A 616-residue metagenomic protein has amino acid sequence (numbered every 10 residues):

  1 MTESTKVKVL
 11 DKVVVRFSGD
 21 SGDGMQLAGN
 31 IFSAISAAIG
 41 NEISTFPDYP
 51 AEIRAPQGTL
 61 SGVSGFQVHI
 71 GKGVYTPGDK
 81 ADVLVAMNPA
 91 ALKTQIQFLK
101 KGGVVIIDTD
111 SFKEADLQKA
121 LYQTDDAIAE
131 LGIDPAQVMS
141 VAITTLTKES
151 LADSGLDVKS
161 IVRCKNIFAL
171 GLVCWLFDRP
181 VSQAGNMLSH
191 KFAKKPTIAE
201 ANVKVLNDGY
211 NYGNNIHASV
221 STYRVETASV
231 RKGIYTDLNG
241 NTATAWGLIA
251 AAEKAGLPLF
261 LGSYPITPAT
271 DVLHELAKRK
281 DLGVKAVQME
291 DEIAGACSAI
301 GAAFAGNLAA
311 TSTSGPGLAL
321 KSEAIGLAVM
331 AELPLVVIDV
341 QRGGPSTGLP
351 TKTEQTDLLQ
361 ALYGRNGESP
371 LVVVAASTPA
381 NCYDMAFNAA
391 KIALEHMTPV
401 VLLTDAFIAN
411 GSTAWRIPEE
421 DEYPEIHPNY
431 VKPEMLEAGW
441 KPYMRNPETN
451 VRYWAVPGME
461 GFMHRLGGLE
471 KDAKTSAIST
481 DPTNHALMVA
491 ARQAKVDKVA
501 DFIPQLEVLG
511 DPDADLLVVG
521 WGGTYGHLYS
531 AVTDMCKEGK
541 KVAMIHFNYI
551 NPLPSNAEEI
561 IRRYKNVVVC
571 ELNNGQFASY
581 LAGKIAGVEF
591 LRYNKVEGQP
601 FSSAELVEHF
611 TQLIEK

Functional and structural regions predicted by a protein language model:
T2-A255: Active-site cofactor/cluster-binding pocket
K12-L99, W246, A251, L259 (+3 more regions): Thiamine diphosphate
V13-D20, A169-G171, L259-G262, A309-S312 (+4 more regions): Short glycine-rich or small-residue beta-strand-to-loop segments that form or flank ligand, phosphate, metal/Fe-S
Y49-P50, V205, E226-V230, Y264-P268 (+5 more regions): A glycine-rich phosphate-binding loop feature that marks nucleotide/adenosyl-phosphate handling sites
P50-R54, F112-D116, L146, I293-G295 (+6 more regions): Short gly/pro/ser/thr-enriched loop/turn and capping motifs at secondary-structure boundaries
I133-A136, S140-T144, K352-V401, D405 (+3 more regions): Conserved thiamine diphosphate
E149-L151, A218-G233, A251-P258, E275-L282 (+4 more regions): Gly-rich Lys/Arg/Thr-decorated short loops/hinges at beta-loop-alpha junctions or inter-strand turns that position
L238-G247, A255, A390-K616: Flexible, low-complexity linker and terminal segments
